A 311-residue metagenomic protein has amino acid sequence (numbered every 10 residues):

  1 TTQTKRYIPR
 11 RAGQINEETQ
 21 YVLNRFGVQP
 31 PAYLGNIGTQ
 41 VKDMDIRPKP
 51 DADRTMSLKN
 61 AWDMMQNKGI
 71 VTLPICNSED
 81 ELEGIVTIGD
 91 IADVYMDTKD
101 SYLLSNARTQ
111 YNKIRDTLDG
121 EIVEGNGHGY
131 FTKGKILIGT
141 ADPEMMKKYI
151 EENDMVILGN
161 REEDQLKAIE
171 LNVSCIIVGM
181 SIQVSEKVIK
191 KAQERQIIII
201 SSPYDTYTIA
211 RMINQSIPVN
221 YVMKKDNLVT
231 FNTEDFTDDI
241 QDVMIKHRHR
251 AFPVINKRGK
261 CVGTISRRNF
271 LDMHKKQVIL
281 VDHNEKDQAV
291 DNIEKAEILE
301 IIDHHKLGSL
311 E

Functional and structural regions predicted by a protein language model:
T1-I70, S78-E83, D90-D93, Q215-E311: Replace "Mg2+/Mn2+-dependent" with "divalent metal-dependent
Y7, G84-T87, I169, V188 (+2 more regions): Generic hydrophobic/packing signal
I15-E18, G38-T39, I136-V222: Feature captures the catalytic cores and cofactor-binding loops of soluble hydro-lyases/lyases that act on carboxylate
Y33-D43, N106-Y111, D205-T208: Short linear loop/turn motifs
E81-V156, D226-D235, I245-H247: Non-catalytic interface/targeting segments
I88-G89, E170-N172, K191, I293-A296: Short, glycine/charged-enriched secondary-structure capping and boundary segments
D100-L103, V173-Q183, K187-Q196, Q277-D282 (+2 more regions): A signal for specific C-terminal beta-sheet/loop modules enriched in small/flexible residues with GP/PG/PP motifs
